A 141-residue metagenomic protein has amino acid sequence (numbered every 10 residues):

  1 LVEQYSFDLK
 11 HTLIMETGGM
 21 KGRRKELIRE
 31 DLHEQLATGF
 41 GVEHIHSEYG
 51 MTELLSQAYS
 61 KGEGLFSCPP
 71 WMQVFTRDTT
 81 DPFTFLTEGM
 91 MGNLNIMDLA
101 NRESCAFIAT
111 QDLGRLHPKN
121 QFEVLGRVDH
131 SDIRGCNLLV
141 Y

Functional and structural regions predicted by a protein language model:
L1-Y141: Active-site glycine/GP-rich loop and adjacent strand/helix microenvironment that borders small-molecule binding pockets
